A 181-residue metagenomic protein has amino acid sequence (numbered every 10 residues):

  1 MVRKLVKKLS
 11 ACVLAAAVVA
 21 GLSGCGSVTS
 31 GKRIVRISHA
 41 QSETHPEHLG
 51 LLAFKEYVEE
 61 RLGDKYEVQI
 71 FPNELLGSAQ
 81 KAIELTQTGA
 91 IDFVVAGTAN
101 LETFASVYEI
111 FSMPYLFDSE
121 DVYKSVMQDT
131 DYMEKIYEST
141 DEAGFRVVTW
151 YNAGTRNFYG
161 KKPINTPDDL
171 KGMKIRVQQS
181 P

Functional and structural regions predicted by a protein language model:
M1-I34: Short, low-complexity disordered leader/linker segments with a strong preference for bacterial N-terminal type II
C25, H48-L49, L76, T130 (+1 more regions): Short alpha-helix boundary/capping motifs
C25-H39, L52, E59-E67, D141 (+1 more regions): Immediate post-signal peptide segment of exported/extracytoplasmic ligand-binding proteins
R36-A53, P72-G77: Extracytoplasmic "Venus flytrap"
K55-E59, Q87, G97-P181: Contiguous mixed-secondary-structure segments that line small-molecule binding/active-site clefts of soluble domains
V68-I70, V147: Generic structural signal for residues in well-ordered beta-strands
F71-E84, Q178-P181: Short helix-initiation/N-cap motifs at beta->coil->alpha
D92-A96: Paired acidic/hydrophobic, glycine-rich loop segments that form the ligand-binding mouth/hinge of periplasmic-binding
